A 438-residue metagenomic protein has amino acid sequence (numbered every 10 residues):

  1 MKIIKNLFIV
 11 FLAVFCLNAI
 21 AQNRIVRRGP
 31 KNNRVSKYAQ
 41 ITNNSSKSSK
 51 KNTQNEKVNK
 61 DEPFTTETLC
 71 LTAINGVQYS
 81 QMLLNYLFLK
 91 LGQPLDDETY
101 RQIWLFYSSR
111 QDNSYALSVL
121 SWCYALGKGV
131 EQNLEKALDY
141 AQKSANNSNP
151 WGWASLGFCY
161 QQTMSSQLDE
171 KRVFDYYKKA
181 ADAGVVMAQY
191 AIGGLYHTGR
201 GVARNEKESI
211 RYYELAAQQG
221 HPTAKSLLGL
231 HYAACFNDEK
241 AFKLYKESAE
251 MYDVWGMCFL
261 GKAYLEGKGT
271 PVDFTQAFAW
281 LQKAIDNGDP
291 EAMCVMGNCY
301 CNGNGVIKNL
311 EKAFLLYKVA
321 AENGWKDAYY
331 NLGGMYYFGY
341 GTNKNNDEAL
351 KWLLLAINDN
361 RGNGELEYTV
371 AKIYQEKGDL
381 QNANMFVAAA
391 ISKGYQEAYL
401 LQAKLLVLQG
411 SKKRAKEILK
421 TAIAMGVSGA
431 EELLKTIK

Functional and structural regions predicted by a protein language model:
A21-P63: Sec-dependent signal peptide cleavage junction
T65, D96-R101, A137, V173 (+7 more regions): Single-residue signature of alpha-solenoid repeat helices
L69, W104-Y107, A141, Y177 (+7 more regions): Hydrophobic/aromatic packing residues within the alpha-helices of TPR/SEL1-like helical repeat arrays
I74-Q78, L89-G92, R110-S114, L126-K128 (+15 more regions): Short helix-capping/linker turns of helical repeat alpha-solenoids
S80, A116, G152, A188 (+7 more regions): TPR alpha-solenoid repeat register
L83-K90, V119-L126, A154-Q162, A191-T198 (+7 more regions): Hydrophobic face of amphipathic alpha-helices that form TPR/SEL1-like repeat modules and related alpha-solenoid
L408, K412-K438: Terminal, low-structured helical/coil segments at or just beyond the last alpha-helical repeat
